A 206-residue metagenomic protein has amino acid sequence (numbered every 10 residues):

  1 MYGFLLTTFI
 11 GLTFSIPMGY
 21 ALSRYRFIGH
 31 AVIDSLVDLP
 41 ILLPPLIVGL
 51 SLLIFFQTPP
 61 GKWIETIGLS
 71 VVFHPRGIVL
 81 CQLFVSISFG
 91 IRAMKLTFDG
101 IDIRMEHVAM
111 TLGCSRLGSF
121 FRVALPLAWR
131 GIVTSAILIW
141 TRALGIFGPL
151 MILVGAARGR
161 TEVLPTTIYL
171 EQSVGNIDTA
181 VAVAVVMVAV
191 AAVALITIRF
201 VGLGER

Functional and structural regions predicted by a protein language model:
M1-D99, V123, L127-G148, E171 (+1 more regions): Membrane-water interface segments at the C-terminal ends of transmembrane alpha-helices in multi-pass inner-membrane
I28, R104, C114-R116: Short coil/turn motifs that cap or connect alpha-helices
L39, G113, N176: Glycine-rich phosphate-binding loops of nucleotide-dependent enzymes
A109: The alpha-helix within a helix-turn-helix
L112-G113, P126: Glycine/proline-centered hinge or cleavage motifs at structural transition points of membrane proteins
G118-F120: Core catalytic ATP-binding domain of two-component histidine kinases
P149-G175: Glycine-rich helix-loop "coupling/hinge" segments at transmembrane-helix boundaries in multipass transporters
